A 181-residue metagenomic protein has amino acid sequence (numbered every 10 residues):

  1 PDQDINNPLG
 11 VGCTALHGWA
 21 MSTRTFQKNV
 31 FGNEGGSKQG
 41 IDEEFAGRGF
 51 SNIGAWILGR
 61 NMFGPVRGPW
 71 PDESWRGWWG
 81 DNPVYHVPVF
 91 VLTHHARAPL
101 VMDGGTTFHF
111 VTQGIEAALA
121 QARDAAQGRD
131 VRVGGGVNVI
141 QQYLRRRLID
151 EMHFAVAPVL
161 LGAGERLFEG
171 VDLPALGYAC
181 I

Functional and structural regions predicted by a protein language model:
P1-I181: Enzymes that bind and transform nitrogen-containing heteroaromatic metabolites
